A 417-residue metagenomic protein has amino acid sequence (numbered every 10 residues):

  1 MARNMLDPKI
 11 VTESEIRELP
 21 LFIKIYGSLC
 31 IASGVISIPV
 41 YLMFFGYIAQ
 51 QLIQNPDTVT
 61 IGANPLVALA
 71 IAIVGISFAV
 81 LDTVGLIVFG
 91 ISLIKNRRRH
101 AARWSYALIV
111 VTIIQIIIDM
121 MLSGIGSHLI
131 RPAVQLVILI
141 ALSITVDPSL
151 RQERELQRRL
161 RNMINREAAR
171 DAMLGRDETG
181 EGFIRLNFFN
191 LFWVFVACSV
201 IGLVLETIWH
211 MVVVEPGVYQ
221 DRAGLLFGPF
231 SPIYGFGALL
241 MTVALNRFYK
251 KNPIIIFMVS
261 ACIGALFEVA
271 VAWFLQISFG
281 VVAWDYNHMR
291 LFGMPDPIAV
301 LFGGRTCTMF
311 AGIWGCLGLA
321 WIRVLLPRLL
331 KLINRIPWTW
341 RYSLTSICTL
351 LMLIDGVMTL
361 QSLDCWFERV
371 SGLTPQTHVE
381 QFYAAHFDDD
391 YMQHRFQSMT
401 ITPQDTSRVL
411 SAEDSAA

Functional and structural regions predicted by a protein language model:
A2-A417: Aromatic-rich, lipid-facing transmembrane alpha helices and their immediate juxtamembrane interface loops in integral
